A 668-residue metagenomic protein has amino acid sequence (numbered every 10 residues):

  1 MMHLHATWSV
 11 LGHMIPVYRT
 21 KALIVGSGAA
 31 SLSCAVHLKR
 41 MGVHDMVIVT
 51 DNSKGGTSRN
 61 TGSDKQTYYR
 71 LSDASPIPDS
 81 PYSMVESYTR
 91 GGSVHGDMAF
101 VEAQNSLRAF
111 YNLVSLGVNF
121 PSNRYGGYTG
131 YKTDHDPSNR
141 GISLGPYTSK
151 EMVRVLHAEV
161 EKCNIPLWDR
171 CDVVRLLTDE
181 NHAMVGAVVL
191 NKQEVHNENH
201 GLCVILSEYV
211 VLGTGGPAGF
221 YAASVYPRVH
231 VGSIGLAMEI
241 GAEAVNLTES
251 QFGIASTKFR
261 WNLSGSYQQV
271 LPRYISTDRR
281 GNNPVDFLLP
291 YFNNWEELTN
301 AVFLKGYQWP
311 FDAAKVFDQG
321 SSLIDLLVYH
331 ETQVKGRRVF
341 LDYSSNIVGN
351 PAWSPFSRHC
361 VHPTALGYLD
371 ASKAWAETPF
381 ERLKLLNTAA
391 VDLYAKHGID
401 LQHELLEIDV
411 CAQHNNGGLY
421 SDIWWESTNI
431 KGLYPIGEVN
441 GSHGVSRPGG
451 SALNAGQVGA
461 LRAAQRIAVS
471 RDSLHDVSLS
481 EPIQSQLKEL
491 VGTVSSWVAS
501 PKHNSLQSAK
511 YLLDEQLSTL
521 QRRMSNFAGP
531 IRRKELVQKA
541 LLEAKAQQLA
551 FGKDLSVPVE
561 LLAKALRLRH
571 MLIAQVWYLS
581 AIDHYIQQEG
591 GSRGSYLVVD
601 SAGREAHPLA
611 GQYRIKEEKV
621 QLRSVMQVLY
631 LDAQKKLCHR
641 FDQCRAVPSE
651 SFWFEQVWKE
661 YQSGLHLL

Functional and structural regions predicted by a protein language model:
M1-A22, R40-M41, L144, L665: Extreme N-terminal leader/targeting segments of oxidoreductases
V17-T20, N197-Y209, N429: Core beta-strand elements of the Rossmann-like FAD/NAD(P) dinucleotide-binding domain in flavoenzyme oxidoreductases
K21-I48: N-terminal Rossmann-like FAD-binding beta1-loop-alpha1 element of flavoenzymes
R40-G62: Glycine-rich FAD pyrophosphate-binding loop
A109-G201, G213, S256-R260, S264-Y267 (+4 more regions): Conserved redox-cofactor binding core of oxidoreductases
Y209-N262, Y267, G450-R466: Glycine-rich loop(s) and the adjacent beta-strand/alpha-helix scaffold that form part
E243-A389: An anion/pyrophosphate-binding glycine-rich loop and adjacent beta-alpha core in soluble alpha-beta enzymes
S473-P558: Long, amphipathic alpha-helical stalk/connector segments used for oligomerization, subunit docking, or mechanical
